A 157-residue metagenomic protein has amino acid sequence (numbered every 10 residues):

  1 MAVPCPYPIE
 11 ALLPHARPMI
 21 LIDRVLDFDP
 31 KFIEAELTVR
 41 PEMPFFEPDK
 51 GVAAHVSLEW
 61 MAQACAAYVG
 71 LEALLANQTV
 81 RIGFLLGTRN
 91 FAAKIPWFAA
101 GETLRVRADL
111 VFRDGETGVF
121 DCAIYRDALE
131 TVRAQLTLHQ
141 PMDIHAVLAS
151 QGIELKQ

Functional and structural regions predicted by a protein language model:
P6-A16: Short aromatic-glycine motifs in intrinsically disordered, low-complexity regions
R17-A53: Catalytic strand-loop segment that frames the active site of acyl-thioester-processing enzymes
I20-D23, L86, V106-A108, A134: Small-residue-enriched segments and motifs
D23-L26, K94, D109-V111, Y125: Conserved positions in beta-strands of structured domains
D49-Y68, I82-L86: Compact, glycine-rich, soluble single-domain proteins
A67, A99-R105, D109-Q157: HotDog/MaoC-like acyl-thioester-processing domains
Y68-R105: Hydrophobic beta-strand-centered segment that forms part of the acyl-chain substrate-binding groove
